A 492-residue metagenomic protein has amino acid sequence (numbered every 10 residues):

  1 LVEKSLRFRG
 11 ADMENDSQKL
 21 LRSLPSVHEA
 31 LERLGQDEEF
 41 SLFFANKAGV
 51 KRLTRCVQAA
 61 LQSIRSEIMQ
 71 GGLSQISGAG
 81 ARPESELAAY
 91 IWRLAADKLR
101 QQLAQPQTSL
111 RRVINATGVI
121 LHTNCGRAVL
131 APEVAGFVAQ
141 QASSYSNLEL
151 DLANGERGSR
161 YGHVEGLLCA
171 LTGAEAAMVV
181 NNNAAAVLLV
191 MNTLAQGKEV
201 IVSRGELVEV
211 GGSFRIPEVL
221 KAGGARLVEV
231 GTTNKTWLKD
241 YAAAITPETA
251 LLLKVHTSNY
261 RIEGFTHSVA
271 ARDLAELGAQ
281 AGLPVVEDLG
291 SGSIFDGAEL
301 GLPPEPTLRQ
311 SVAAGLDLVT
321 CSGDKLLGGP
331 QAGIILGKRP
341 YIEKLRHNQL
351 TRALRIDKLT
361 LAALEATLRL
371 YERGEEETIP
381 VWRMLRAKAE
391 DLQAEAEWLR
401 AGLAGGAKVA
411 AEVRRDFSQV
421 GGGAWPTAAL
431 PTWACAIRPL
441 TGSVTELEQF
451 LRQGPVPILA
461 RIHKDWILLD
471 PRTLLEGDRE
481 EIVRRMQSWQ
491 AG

Functional and structural regions predicted by a protein language model:
L1-D12: Short, Lys/Arg-enriched N-terminal segments with co-localized hydrophobic residues within the first ~10-30 amino acids
M13-L103: Long amphipathic alpha-helical segments
L24-P25, A48, I114-G118, L327-P330 (+2 more regions): Short Gly/Ser/Thr- and Asp/Glu-enriched loop/turn motifs at secondary-structure junctions
S109-L110, A176-A177, C321, V456-R461: A short linear hydrophobic-aromatic micro-motif
A116-T117, R127-A153: Glycine-rich phosphate-binding segment of PLP-dependent enzymes
N154-L370, A404: Conserved PLP-enzyme active-site core in the AAT-like
P340, N348-Q349, I356-G405, R414-F417 (+1 more regions): Structural motif of enzymes handling amino- and sulfur-group chemistry
Q393-G477, E481-I482: Conserved C-terminal alpha-helix-loop-beta "cap" of PLP-dependent enzymes that closes/shapes the active-site mouth
